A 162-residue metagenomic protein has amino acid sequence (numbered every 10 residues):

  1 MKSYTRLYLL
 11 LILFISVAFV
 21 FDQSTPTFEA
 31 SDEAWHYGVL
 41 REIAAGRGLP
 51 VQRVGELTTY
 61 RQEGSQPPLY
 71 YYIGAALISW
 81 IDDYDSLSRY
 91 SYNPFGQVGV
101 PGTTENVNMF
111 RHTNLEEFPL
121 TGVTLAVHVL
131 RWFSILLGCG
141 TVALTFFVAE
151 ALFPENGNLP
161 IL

Functional and structural regions predicted by a protein language model:
M1-F19, V129-L130, L137-F146, E150-A151 (+1 more regions): Start-transfer (signal-anchor) and selected internal transmembrane alpha helices of multi-pass inner/ER membrane
Y4-A34, R41-Y60, W80-S88: Transmembrane signal-anchor helices characteristic of membrane glycosylation enzymes that use polyprenol
T5-Y8, V98, T104-T121, T145-L162: Transmembrane-helix signature of polytopic, membrane-embedded enzymes that assemble or transfer cell-envelope glycans
T27, P68-L69, E155: Hydrophobic residues in alpha-helical membrane-spanning segments
E33, Q66-Y70, V142: Short alpha-helical patches at coil-to-helix transitions and adjacent helical residues in well-structured domains
W35-V39, L69, S134: Hydrophobic side chains within alpha-helical segments
G38, Y71, A75, A143-F147: Transmembrane alpha-helix boundary and packing residues in multipass membrane permease domains and related
A44-F133: Interfacial juxtamembrane loops and adjacent helix segments that form the catalytic/substrate-binding surfaces
